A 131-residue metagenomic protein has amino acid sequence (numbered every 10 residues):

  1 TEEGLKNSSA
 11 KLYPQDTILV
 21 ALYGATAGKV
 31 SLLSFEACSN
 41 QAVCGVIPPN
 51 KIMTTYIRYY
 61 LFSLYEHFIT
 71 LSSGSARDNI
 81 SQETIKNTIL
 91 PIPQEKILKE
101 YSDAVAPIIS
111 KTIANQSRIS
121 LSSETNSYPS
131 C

Functional and structural regions predicted by a protein language model:
E2-F62, L71, S81-I85: A short beta-sheet element
K51-I52, Y59, S63-H67, L71-G74 (+2 more regions): Amphipathic alpha-helical coiled-coil/heptad-repeat segments
